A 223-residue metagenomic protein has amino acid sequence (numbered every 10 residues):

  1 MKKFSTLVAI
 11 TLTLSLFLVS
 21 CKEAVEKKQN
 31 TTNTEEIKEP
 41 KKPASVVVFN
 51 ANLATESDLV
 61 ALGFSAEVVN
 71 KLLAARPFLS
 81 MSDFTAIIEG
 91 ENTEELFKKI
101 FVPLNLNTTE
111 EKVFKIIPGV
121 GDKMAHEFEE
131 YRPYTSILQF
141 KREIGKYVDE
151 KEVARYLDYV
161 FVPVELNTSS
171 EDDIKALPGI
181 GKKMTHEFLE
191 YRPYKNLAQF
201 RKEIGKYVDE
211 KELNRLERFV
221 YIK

Functional and structural regions predicted by a protein language model:
M1-V8: Bacterial N-terminal signal peptides that target proteins for export
F17-S20: C-terminal motif of bacterial Sec signal peptides marking the signal peptidase cleavage site
K22-A24: Bacterial signal peptide processing site
Q29-N52: Post-signal peptide N-terminal segment of mature Sec-exported envelope proteins
F49-A54, L104-K115, V164-I174: Disulfide-bonded cysteine-rich modules in secreted/extracellular proteins, activating on the conserved Cys frameworks
D58-G63, F114-P118, I174-P178: Short amphipathic alpha-helical boundary/capping segments
S65-A66, G121, G181: Small-residue hinge/turn detector
K71-T108, M124-N167, M184-Y221: Accessory alpha-helical DNA-binding modules that contact the DNA backbone or grooves
